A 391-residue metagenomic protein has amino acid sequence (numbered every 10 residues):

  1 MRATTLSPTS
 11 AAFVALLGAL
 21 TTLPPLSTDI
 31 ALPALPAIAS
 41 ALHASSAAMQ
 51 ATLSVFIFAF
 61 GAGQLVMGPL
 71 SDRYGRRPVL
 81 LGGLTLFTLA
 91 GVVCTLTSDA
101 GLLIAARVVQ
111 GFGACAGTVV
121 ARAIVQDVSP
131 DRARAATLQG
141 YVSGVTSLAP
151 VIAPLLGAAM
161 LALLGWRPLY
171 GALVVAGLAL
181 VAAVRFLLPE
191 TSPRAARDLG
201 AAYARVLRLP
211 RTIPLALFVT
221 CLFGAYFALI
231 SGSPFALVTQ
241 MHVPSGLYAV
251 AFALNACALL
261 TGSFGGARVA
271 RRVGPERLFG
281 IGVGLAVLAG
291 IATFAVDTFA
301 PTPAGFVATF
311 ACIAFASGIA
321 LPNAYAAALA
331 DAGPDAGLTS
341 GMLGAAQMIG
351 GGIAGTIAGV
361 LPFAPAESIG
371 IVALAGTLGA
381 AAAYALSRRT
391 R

Functional and structural regions predicted by a protein language model:
R2-L6, P189-A216: Juxtamembrane intracellular "pre-TM" segments in multi-pass secondary transporters
A41-H43, G75, L96-L102, V296-A300: Helix-breaking motifs and short loop linkers at transmembrane-helix boundaries and internal kinks in secondary membrane
A62-G101: Conserved MFS/SLC helix-loop-helix module at the cytosolic interface between two early adjacent transmembrane helices
L86, A90-V93, G101-Q110, A304-C312: Paired small-residue
L102, T137-F186: Helix-loop-helix hairpin linking two adjacent transmembrane segments in secondary transporters
A106-L148: Cytoplasmic helix-loop-helix junction between adjacent transmembrane helices in 12-TM secondary transporters
R277-A324: C-terminal transmembrane helical hairpin of 12-TM major facilitator-type secondary transporters
A327-F363, V372-A373: A late C-terminal transmembrane helix in Major Facilitator Superfamily
